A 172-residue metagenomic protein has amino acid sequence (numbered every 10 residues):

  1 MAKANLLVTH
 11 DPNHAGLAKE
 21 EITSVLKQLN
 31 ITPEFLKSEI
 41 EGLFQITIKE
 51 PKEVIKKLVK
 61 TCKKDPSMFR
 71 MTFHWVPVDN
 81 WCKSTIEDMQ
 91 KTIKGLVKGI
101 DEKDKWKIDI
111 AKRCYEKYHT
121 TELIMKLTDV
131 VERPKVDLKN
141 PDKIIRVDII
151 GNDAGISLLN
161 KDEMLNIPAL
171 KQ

Functional and structural regions predicted by a protein language model:
M1-Q172: SAM-dependent transferase fold signal centered on methyltransferase-like domains, encompassing both Class I
